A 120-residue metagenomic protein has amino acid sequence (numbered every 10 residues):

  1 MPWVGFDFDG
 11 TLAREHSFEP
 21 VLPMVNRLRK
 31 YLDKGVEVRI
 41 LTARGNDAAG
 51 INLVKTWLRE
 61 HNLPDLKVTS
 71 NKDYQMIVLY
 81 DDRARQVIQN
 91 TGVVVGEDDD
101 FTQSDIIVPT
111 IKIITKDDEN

Functional and structural regions predicted by a protein language model:
P2-N71: Alpha-helical substrate-recognition element adjacent to the catalytic core
E37, D47-N120: C-terminal cap/substrate-recognition subdomain and adjoining C-terminal extension of metal-dependent phosphatase-like
